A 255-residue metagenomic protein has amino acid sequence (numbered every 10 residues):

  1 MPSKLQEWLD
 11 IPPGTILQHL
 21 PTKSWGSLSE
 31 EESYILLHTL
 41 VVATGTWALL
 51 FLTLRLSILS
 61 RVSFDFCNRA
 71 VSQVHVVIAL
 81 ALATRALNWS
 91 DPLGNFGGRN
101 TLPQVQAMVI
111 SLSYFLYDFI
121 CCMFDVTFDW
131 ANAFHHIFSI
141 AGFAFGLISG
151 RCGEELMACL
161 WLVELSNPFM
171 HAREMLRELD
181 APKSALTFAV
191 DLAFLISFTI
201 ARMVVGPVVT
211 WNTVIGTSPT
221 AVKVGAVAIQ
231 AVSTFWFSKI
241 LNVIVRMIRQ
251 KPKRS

Functional and structural regions predicted by a protein language model:
M1-L162, N167, E174-S255: Membrane-helix and juxtamembrane interface regions of eukaryotic multi-pass membrane proteins
